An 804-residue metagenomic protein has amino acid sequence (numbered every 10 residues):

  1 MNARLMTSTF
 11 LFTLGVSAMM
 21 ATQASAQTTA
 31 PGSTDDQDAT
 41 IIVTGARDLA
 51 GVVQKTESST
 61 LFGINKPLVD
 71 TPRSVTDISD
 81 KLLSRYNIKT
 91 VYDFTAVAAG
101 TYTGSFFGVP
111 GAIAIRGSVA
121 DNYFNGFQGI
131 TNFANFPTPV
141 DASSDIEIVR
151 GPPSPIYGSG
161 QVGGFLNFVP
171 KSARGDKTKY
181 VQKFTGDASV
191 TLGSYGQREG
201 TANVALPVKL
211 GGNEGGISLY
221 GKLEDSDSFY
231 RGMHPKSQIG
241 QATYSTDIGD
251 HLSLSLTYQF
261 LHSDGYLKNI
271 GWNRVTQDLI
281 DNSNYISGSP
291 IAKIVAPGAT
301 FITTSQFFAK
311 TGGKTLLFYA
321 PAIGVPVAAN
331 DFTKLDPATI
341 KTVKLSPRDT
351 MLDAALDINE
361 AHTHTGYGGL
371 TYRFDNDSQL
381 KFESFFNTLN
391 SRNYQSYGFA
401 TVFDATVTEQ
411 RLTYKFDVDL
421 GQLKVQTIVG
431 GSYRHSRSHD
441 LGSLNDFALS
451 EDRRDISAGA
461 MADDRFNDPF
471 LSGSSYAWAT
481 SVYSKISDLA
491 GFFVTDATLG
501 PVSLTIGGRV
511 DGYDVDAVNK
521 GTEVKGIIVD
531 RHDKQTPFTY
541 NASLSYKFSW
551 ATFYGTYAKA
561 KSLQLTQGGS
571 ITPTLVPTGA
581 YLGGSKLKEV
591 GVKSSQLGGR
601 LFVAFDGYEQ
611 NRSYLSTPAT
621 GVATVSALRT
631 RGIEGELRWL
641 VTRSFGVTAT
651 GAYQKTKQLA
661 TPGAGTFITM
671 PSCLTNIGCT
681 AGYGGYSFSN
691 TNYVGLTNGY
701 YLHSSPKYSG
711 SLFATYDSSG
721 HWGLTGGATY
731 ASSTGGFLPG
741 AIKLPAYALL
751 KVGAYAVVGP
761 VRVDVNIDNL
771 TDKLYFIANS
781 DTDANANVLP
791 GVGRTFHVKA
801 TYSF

Functional and structural regions predicted by a protein language model:
M1-Y86, Y92-G100, A205, N376 (+1 more regions): N-terminal Sec signal peptide and the immediately downstream disordered periplasmic leader that contains the TonB box
T103, A112, Q128-P152: Short acidic/polar hinge/loop motifs at secondary-structure boundaries that mediate gating or recognition
A142-S144, Y157-Q241, I248-S253, H364 (+1 more regions): Outer-membrane beta-barrel translocator/receptor signature
I239-T427, H435, F602: Outer-membrane beta-barrel domain signature, strongest for Gram-negative TonB-dependent receptors and also present
T363-L389, F403-K520, K547: Face-selective signature of the C-terminal outer-membrane beta-barrel domain
K424-S436, L441-S443, T480-R612, T630 (+4 more regions): Structural signature of Gram-negative outer-membrane beta-barrels, strongest in the C-terminal barrel of TonB-dependent
P501, A604, E609-N611, T624-P739 (+1 more regions): Gram-negative outer-membrane beta-barrel transporters
T656, S732-F737, Y755-F804: C-terminal beta-signal and adjacent terminal beta-strands/loops of Gram-negative outer-membrane beta-barrel proteins
